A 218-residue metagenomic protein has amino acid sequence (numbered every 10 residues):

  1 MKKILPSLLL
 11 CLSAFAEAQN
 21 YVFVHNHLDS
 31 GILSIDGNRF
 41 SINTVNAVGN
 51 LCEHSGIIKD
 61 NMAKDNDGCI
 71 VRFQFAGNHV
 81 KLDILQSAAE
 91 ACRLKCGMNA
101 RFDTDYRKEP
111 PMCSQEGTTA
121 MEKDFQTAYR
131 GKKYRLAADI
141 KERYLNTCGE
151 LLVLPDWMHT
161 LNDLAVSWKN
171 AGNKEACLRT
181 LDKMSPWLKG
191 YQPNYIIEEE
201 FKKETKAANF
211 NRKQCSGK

Functional and structural regions predicted by a protein language model:
C11-F15: N-terminal signal peptide c-region/cleavage motif recognized by signal peptidases
Q19-S30, F102-K108, T119-K123: Tryptophan-anchored aromatic micro-motifs
N20-D60, K132, A138-L152: N-terminal glycine/threonine-rich, aromatic-flanked beta-hairpin/loop signature
R107-M121, E150-D156: TPR-adjacent "capping" and linker segments in tetratricopeptide-repeat scaffold/adaptor proteins
P155-V166, G190-K218: TPR/TPR-like alpha-solenoid helical repeat scaffolds
E175-Y191: TPR/TPR-like (Sel1-like) alpha-helical repeat modules
